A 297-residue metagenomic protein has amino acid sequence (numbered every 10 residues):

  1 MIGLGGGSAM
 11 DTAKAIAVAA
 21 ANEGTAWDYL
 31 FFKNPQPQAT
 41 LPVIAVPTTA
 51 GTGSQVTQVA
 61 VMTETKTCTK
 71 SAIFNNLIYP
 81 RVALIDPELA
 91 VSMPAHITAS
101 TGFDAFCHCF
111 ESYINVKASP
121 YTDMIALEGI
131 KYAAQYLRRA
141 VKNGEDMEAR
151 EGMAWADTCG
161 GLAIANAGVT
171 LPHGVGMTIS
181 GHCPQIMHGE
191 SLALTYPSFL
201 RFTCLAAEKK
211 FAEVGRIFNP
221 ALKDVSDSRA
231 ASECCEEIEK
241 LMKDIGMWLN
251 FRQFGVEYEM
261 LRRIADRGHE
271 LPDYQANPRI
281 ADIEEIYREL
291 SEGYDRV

Functional and structural regions predicted by a protein language model:
M1-E88: Glycine/threonine-rich beta-strand-loop-alpha-helix active-site module that forms ligand/phosphate-binding
T12-A17, C109-F110, I130-Y136, D157-G161 (+3 more regions): Buried hydrophobic packing segments
G51, C159-G189, L271-Q275: Glycine-rich phosphate/pyrophosphate-binding beta-alpha loops
V59-A167: Carboxylate- and glycine-rich phosphate/diphosphate-binding segment that chelates Mg2+/Mn2+
F106-F110, M153-G161, V175, Y196 (+4 more regions): Short alpha-helical scaffolding segments that buttress acidic/His motifs in well-ordered protein cores
I186-L249: Active-site pocket-lining segment
A221-V297: C-terminal charged capping/lid subdomain of soluble metabolic enzymes
